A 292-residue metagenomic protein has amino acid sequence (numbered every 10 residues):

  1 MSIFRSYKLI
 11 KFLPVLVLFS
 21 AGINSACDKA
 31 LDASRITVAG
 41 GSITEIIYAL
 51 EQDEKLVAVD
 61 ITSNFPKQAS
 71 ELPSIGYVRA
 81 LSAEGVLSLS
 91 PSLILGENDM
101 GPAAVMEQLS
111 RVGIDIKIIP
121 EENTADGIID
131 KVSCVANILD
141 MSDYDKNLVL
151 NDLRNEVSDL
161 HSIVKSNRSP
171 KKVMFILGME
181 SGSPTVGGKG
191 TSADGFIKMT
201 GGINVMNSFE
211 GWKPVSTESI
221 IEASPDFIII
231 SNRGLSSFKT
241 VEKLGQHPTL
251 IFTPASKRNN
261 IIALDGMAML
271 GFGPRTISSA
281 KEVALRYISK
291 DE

Functional and structural regions predicted by a protein language model:
S2-L13: Bacterial N-terminal signal peptides that target proteins for export
K11-G22: Bacterial N-terminal signal peptides
A30-R35, A104-S181, M206-S208, N259-E292: Extracytoplasmic substrate-binding proteins
R35-L89, L93-D99: A short, structured surface patch at a secondary-structure boundary
D60, G187-W212, N232, A263: His/Asp/Glu-enriched short active-site or ligand-binding loop at hydrolase and phosphoryl-transfer sites
A80-D99, I114, T217-R233: Proline-aspartate-enriched helix->loop->beta-strand connector
G101-R111, F227-G245: A ligand-binding cleft/hinge motif common to bilobed small-molecule-binding domains
